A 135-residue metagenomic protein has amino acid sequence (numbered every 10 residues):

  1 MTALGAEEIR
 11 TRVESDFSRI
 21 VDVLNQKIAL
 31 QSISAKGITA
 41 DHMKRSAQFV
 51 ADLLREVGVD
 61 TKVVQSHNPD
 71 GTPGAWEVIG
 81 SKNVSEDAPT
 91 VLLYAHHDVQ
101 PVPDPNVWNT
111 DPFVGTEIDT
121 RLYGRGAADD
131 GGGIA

Functional and structural regions predicted by a protein language model:
T2-A127: Acidic/His- and Gly-rich active-site-bordering loop/insert found across diverse amide/peptide-bond hydrolases
A128-A135: Active-site alpha-helical elements of protease catalytic centers
